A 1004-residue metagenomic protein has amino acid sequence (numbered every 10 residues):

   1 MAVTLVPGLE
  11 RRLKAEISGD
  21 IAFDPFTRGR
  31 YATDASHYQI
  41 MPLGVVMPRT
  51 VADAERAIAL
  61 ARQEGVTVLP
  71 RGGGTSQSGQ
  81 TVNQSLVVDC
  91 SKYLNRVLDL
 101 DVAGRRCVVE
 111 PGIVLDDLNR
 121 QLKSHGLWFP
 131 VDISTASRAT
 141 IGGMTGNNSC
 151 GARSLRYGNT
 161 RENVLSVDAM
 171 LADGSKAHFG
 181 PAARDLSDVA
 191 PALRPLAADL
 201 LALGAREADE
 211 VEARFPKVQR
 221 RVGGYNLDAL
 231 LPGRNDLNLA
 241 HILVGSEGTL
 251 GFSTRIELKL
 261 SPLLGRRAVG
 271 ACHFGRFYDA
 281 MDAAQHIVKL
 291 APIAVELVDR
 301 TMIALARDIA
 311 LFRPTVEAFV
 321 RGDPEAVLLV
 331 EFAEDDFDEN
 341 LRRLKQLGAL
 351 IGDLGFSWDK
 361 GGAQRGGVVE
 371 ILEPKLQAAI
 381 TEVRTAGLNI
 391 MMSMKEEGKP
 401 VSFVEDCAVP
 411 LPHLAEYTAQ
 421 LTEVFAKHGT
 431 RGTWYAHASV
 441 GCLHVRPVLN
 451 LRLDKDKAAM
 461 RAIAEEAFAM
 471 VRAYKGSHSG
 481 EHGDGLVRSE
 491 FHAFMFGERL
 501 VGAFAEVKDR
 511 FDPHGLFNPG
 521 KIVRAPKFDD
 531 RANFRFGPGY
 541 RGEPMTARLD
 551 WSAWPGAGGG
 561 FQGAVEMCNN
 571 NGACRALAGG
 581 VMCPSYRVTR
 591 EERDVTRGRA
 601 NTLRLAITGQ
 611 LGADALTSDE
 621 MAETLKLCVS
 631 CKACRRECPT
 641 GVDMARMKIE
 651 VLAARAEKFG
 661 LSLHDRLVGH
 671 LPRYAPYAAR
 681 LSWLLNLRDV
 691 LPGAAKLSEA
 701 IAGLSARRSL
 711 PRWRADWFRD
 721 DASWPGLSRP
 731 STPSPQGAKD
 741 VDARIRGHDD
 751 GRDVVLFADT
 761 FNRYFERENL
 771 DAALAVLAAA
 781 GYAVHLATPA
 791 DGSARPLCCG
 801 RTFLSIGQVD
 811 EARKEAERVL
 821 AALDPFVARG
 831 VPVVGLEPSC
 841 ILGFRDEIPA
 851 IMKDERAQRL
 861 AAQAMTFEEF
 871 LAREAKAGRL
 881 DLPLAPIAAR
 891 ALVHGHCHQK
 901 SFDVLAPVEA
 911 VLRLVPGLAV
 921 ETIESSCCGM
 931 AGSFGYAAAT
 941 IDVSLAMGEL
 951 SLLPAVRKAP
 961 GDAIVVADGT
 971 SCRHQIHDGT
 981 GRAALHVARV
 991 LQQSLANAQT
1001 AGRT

Functional and structural regions predicted by a protein language model:
M1-Q63, G73-R105, S134, Y157 (+7 more regions): N-terminal flexible segment immediately upstream of the FAD-binding catalytic core in FAD-dependent oxidoreductases
L13, S36-V68, L86, C90-I133 (+5 more regions): N-terminal glycine-rich flavin-associated loop
T27-R30, S76-G79, T135-G142, Q219-N226 (+16 more regions): A glycine-rich phosphate-binding loop feature that marks nucleotide/adenosyl-phosphate handling sites
S36, G146, S154-V383, A419 (+2 more regions): C-terminal substrate-binding/cap subdomain adjacent to the FAD-binding core in PCMH-type and related FAD-linked
V222, L230-L250, A268, G275-A291 (+10 more regions): Long hydrophobic segments that form regular secondary structure
I256-L263, V288-G398, A436-A438, R452 (+7 more regions): Terminal amphipathic helices with adjacent charged low-complexity linkers/tails
E397-G398, A473-H478, G485-L627, R646 (+3 more regions): Ferredoxin-type iron-sulfur electron-transfer modules and their immediate structural context
D512, P519, F536, M644-S728 (+2 more regions): Iron-sulfur cluster-binding electron-transfer modules in prokaryotic oxidoreductases
